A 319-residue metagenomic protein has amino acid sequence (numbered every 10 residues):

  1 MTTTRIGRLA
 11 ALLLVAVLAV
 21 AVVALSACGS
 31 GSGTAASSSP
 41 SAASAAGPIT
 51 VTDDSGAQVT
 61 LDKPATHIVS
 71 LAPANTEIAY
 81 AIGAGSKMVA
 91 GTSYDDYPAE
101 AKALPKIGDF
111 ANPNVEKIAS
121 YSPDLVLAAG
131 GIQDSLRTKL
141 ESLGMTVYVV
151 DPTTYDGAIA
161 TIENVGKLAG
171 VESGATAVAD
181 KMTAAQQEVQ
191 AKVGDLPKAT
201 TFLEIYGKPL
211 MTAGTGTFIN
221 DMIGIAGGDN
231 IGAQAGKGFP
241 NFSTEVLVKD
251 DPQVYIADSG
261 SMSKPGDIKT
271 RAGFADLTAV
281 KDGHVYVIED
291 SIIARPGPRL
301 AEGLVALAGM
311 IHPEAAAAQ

Functional and structural regions predicted by a protein language model:
T2-A74, S173-F202, M310-Q319: Bacterial Sec-exported substrate-binding components of ABC uptake systems
S30, Q58, D124, S135-K208 (+2 more regions): Extracytoplasmic substrate-binding proteins
D54-G56, I107-E116, T153, A235-T244: Short helix-initiation/N-cap motifs at beta->coil->alpha
H67-Y121, L125-G130, I231: A short, structured surface patch at a secondary-structure boundary
A72, T92, G130, I205 (+3 more regions): Short secondary-structure boundary segments
Y94-Y97, T212-P240: Alpha-helical, coiled-coil/dimerization segments enriched in small aliphatic residues
N112-G131, M145, S243-A257: Proline-aspartate-enriched helix->loop->beta-strand connector
Q133-S142, V254-R271: A ligand-binding cleft/hinge motif common to bilobed small-molecule-binding domains
